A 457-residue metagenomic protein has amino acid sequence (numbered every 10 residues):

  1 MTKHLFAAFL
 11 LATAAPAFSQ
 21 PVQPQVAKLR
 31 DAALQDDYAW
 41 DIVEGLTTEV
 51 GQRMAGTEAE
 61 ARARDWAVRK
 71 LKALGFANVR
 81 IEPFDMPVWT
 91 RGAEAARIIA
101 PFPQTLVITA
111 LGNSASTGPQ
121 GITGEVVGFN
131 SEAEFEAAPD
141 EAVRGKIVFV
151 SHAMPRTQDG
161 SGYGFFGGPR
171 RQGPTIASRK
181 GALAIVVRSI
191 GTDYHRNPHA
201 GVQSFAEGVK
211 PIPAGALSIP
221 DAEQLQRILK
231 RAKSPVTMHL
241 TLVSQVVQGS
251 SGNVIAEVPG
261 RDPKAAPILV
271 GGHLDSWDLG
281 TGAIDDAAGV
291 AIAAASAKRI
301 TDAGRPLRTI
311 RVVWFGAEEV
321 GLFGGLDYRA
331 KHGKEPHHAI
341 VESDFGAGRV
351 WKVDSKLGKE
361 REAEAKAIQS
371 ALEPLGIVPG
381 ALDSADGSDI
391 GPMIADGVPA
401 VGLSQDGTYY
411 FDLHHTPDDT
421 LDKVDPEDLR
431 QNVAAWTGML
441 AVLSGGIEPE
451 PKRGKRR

Functional and structural regions predicted by a protein language model:
V22-Q25, E44, T48-I147, H152-D159: Noncatalytic luminal/extracellular "stalk/propeptide" segments of secretory-pathway proteins
Q23-Q25, A100-D140, Q203-A283, A295-K298 (+2 more regions): Soluble metallo-hydrolase cores and metallopeptidase-like ectodomains found primarily in the secretory/periplasmic
Q23-T57, N197-V202, D275, V341-G348 (+1 more regions): N-terminal capping segment at the start of a domain
V26-L34, T48-A59, A95, N113 (+9 more regions): Second-shell loop/turn segments in exported
T57, V107-P213, T281, P379: Extracellular/luminal Protease-associated
L71-K72, P169-R170, P174-A177, V254 (+2 more regions): Alpha-helical metal-binding/catalytic segments enriched in His/Glu/Asp
P103-T105, P119, I212-L217, A222-E223 (+6 more regions): Metal-dependent peptidase/peptidase-like ectodomains
K298, D302, F411-R457: His/Asp/Glu-rich mid-to-C-terminal helical/loop segments that flank catalytic regions of hydrolases
